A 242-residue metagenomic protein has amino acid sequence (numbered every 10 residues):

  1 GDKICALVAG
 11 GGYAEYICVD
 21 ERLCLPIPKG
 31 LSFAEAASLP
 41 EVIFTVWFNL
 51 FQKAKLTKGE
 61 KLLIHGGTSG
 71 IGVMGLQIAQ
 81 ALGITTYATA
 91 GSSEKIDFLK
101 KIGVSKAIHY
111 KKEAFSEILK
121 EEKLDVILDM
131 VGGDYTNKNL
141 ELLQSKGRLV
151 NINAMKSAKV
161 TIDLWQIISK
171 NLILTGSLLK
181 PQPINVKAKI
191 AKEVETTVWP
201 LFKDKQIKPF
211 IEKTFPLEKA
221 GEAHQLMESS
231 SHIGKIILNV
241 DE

Functional and structural regions predicted by a protein language model:
K3, K61, T85, G147-R148 (+1 more regions): Short glycine-centered segments of the SAM/dcSAM-binding site in methyltransferase folds
C5, D125-L128, V150: N-terminal Rossmann-like NAD(P) cofactor-binding module of classical short-chain dehydrogenase/reductase
C5-G66: NAD(P)H dinucleotide-binding glycine-rich loop of Rossmann-like/cofactor-binding domains, especially the beta1-alpha1
G12-E15, G91-F98, K159-L164: Short, glycine/polar-rich helix-capping loops at beta-to-alpha or helix-loop-helix junctions that flank or form
I43-F44, G66-V73, G133: Glycine-rich NAD(P) Rossmann-fold beta1-alpha1 loop
I64, Q80-K138, K189: Adenosine-nucleotide cofactor-binding segment
D134-Q206, N239-E242: Glycine-rich phosphate-binding loop and adjacent beta-alpha segment of Rossmann(oid) nucleotide-cofactor-binding
W199, D204-K213, G221-E242: C-terminal capping/lid region of NAD(P)-dependent oxidoreductase domains
